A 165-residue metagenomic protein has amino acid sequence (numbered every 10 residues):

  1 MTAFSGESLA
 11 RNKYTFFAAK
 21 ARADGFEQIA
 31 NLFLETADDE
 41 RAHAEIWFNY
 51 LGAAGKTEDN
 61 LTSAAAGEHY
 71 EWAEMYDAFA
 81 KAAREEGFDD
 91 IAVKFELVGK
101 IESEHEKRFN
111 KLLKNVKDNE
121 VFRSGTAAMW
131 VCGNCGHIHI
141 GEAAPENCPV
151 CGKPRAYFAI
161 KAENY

Functional and structural regions predicted by a protein language model:
M1-Y165: Non-heme di-metal
